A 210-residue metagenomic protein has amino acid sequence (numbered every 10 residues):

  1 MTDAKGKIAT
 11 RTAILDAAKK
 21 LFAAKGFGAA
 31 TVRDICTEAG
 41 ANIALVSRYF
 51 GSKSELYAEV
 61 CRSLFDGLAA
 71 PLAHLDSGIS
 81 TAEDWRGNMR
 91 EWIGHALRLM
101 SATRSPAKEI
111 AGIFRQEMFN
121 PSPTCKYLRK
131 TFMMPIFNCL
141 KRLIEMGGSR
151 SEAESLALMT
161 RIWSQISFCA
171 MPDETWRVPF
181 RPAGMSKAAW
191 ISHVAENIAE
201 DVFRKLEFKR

Functional and structural regions predicted by a protein language model:
M1-A9: N-terminal intrinsically disordered/low-complexity leader segments
D3, A111, C125-M134, E145-I198: Hydrophobic/aromatic-rich alpha-helical bundle segments in the mid-to-C-terminal region
A9, A13, L21-S63: Helix-turn-helix
S54, L64, L68-L75: Conserved phosphoryl-transfer catalytic core
A73-K108, L158-I162: Hydrophobic alpha-helical connector segments
N197-K209: C-terminal alpha-helix
